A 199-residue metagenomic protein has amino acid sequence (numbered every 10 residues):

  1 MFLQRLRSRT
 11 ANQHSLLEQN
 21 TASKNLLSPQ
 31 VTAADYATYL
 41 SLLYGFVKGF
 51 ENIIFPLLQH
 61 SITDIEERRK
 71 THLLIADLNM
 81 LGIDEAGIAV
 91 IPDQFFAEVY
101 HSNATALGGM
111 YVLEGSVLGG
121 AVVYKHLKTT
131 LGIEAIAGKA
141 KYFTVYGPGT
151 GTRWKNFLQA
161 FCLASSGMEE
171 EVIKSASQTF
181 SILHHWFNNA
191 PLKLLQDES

Functional and structural regions predicted by a protein language model:
M1-S199: Metal- and O2-centered redox machinery and metal/ROS homeostasis
